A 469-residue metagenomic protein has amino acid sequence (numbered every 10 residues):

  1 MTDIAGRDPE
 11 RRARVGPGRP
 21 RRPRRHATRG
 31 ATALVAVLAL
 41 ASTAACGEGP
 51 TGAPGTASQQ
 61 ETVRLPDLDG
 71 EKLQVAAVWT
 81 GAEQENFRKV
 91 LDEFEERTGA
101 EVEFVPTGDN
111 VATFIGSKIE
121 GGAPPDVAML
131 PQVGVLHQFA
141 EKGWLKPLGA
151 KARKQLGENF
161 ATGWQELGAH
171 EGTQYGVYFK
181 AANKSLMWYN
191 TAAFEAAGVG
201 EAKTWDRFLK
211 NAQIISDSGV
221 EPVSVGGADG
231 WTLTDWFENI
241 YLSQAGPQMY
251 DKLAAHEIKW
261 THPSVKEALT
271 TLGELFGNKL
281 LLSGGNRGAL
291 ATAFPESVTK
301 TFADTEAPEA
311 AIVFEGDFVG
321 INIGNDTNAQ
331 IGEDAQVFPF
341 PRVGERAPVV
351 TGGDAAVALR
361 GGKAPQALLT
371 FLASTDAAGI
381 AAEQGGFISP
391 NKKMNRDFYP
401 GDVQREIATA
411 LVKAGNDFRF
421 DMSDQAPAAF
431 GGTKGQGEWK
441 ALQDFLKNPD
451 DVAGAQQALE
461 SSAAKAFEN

Functional and structural regions predicted by a protein language model:
T2-R25, R29-L38, S42-H137, I380 (+2 more regions): Conserved N-terminal structural module of periplasmic/extracytoplasmic solute-binding proteins
D3, F387-I388, K393-R396, A408-A463: C-terminal capping/gating helix-and-loop segments adjacent to ligand/active sites or protein-protein/ligand interfaces
E61-D67, V133-S185: Hinge/lid segment of periplasmic solute-binding proteins
P66-D67, G149-F160, G227, Q244-E267 (+6 more regions): Short, solvent-exposed loop/beta-turn-alpha elements that line the ligand-binding surface or hinge of extracytoplasmic
D92, E315-V319, G324-I388: Extracytoplasmic/periplasmic substrate-recognition and gating elements
P106-F114, V133-G134, W205-K210, G285-A303 (+1 more regions): Short helix-initiation/N-cap motifs at beta->coil->alpha
Y175-F179, S185, L209-E267: Extracytoplasmic/periplasmic solute-binding protein
P247-N325: Extracytoplasmic ligand-binding clamshell segments of periplasmic binding protein
